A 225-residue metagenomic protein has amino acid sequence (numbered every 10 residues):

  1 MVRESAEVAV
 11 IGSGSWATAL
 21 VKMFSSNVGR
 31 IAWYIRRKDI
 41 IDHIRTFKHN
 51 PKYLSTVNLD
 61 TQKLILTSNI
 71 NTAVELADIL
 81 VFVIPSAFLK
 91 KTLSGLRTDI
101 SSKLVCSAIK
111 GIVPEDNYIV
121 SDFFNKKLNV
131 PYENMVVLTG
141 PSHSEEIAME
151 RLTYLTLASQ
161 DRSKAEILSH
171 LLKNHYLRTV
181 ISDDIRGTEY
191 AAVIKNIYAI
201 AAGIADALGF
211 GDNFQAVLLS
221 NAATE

Functional and structural regions predicted by a protein language model:
M1-V57, L64-S68: NAD(P)+-binding Rossmann beta1-loop-alpha1 motif at the extreme N-terminus of oxidoreductases
I11, S15, A19, D39 (+10 more regions): Conserved active-site and cofactor/substrate-binding residues in soluble primary-metabolism enzymes
Y53-Q62, L128-N129, L171: Short, conserved catalytic or adaptor-binding loops enriched in Gly and charged residues
D60-T67, V137-L138, I181-D183: Short gly/ser/thr-rich secondary-structure transition/capping motifs
T67-E75, I79-L152, L168: Rossmann-like NAD(P)(H) cofactor-binding subdomain of soluble oxidoreductases
K127-N134, L152-E225: Internal alpha-helical scaffold of NAD(P)-dependent oxidoreductase catalytic cores
